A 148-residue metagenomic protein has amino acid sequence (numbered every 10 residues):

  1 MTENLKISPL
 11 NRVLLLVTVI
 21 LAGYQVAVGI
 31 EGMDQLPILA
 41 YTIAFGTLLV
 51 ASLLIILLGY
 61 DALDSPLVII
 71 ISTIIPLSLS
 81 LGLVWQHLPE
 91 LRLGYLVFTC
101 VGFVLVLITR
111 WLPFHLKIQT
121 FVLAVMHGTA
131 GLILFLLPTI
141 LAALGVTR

Functional and structural regions predicted by a protein language model:
M1-A62: N-terminal topogenic module of multi-pass integral membrane proteins
T2-L5, D34-L39, K117, P138-R148: Alpha-helix capping and helix-coil boundary motifs
E3-L16, D61-I71, H115-G131, R148: Cytoplasm-facing juxtamembrane segments at the starts of transmembrane helices in multi-pass membrane proteins
V17-L21, F45-S52, I75-G82, G131-P138: Hydrophobic cores of alpha-helical transmembrane segments in multi-pass inner/ER membrane proteins, independent
V26-M33, L53-L63, S80-H87, R110 (+1 more regions): Transmembrane helix-loop junctions and nearby membrane-interface residues
Q35-L48, P89-V101, R148: Structural signature of hydrophobic alpha-helical transmembrane segments
L49-Q86, L93-C100: A glycine-rich, hydrophobic loop/mini-helix early in the fold
L83-L144: Membrane-proximal helix-loop-helix units in multi-pass membrane proteins
